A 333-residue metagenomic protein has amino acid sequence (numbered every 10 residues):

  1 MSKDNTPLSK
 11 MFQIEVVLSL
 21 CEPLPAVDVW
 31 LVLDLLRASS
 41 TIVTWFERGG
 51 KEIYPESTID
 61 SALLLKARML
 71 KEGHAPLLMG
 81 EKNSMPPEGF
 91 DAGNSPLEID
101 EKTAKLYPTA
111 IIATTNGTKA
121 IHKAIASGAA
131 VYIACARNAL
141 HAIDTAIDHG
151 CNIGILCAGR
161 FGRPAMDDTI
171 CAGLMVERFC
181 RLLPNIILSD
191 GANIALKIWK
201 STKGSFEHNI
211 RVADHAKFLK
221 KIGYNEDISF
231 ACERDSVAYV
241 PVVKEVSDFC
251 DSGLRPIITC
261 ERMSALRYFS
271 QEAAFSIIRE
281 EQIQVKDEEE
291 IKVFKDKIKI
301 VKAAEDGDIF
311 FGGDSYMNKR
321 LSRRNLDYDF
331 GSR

Functional and structural regions predicted by a protein language model:
L20-P23, W30-T44: Short acidic, Gly/Ser-rich segments with clustered Asp/Glu that frequently serve as metal-coordination loops in enzyme
V43, E47, K51-K71, P76-N83: A short aromatic-anchored loop/beta-hairpin motif
G89-A130, H149, M166-S270, F275-R279: Long, charged alpha-helical interface segments
I112-T115, I133-R137, I155-G159: Short, structured patches in soluble enzyme cores that scaffold and shape functional sites
A158-D168: Phosphate/ribose-phosphate-bearing ligand recognition and processing surfaces, centered on ADP-ribose/NAD(+/P+) systems
I283-V293, I298-K302, I309, M317-K319: Hydrophobic alpha-helical signal/anchor motif
D306, D314, N325-D327: Intrinsic low-complexity, disordered N-terminal segments enriched in polar/charged/small residues
R320-R324, R333: Intrinsically disordered, low-complexity segments enriched in small polar residues
